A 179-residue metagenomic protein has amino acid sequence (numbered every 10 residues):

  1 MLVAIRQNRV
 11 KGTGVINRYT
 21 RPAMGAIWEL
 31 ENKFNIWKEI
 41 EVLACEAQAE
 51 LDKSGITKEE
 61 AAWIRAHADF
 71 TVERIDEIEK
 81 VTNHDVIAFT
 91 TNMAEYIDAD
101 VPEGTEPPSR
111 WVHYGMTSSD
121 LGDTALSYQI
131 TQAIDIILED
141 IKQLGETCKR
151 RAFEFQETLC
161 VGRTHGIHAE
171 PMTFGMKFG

Functional and structural regions predicted by a protein language model:
L2-G179: A helix-coil-helix interface module used to build multimeric assemblies and to scaffold catalytic/cofactor sites
